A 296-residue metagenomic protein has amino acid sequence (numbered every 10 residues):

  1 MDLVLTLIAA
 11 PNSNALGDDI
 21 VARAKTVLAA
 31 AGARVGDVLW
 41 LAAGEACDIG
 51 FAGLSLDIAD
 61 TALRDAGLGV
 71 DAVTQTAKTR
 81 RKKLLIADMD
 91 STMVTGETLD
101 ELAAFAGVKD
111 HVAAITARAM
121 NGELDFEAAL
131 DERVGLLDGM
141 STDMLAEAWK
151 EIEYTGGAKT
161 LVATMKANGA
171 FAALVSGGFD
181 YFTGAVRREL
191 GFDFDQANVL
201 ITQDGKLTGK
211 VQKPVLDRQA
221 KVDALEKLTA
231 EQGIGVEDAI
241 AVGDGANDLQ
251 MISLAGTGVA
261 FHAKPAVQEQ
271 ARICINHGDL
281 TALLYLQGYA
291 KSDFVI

Functional and structural regions predicted by a protein language model:
M1-A87, V295-I296: Non-catalytic pre-domain segments flanking phosphatase-related domains
D18-V21, L99, K159, K264: Conserved strand-to-helix beginnings and helix N-cap segments that scaffold or border functional pockets
R23, I58-A62, H111-A114, D125 (+5 more regions): Exposed alpha-helical structural elements
K25, D60-L63, T116, W149 (+2 more regions): A generic alpha-helix structural signal
G32-G50, T74-R80, T92-L200, D204-G205 (+2 more regions): Alpha-helical substrate-recognition element adjacent to the catalytic core
K83-L85, A117, A239: Residue-level marker of motif borders
K83-T98, N247, I252: Asp-based phosphoryl-transfer active-site loop
G139-M140, A146-T257, F261-I296: C-terminal cap/substrate-recognition subdomain and adjoining C-terminal extension of metal-dependent phosphatase-like
